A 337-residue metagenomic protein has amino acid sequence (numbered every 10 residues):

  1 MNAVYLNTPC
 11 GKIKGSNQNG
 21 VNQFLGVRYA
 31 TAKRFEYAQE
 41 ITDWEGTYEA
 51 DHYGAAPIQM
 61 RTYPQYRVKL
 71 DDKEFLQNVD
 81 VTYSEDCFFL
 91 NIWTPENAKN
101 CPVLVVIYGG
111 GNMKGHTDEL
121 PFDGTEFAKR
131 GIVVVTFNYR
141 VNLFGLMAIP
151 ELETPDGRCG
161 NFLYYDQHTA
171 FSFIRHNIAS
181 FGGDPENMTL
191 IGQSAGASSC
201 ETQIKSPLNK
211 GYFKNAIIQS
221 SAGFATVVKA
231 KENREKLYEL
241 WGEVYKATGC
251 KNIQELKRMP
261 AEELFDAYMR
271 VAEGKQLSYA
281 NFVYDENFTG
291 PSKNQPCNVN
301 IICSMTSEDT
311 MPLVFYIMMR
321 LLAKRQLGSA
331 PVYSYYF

Functional and structural regions predicted by a protein language model:
M1-N161, P185, K275: Non-catalytic accessory segments of hydrolases
K99-V103, R130-V133, D184-M188, G211-N215 (+2 more regions): Loop/turn elements at helix/coil->beta-strand transitions in domains of secreted/extracellular proteins
G109-G110, F162-D166, S194-A197: Active-site loop->helix "elbow" adjoining a glycine-rich segment at hydrolase catalytic centers
K114-L120, G145-I149, E201-Q203, T226-K231 (+1 more regions): Short, solvent-exposed loop/turn and secondary-structure capping segments
G157-A179, K236-E239: Alpha/beta-hydrolase active-site loop
H168-F171, E201-K205, A323: Short, hydrophobic alpha-helix immediately C-terminal to the catalytic nucleophile
E186-V227: Primarily recognizes the serine-hydrolase "nucleophile elbow" in alpha/beta-hydrolase and SGNH/GDSL folds
K210, N215, Q219-K324: Substrate-access "cap/lid" subdomains that shape and gate the entrance to catalytic or ligand-binding pockets
